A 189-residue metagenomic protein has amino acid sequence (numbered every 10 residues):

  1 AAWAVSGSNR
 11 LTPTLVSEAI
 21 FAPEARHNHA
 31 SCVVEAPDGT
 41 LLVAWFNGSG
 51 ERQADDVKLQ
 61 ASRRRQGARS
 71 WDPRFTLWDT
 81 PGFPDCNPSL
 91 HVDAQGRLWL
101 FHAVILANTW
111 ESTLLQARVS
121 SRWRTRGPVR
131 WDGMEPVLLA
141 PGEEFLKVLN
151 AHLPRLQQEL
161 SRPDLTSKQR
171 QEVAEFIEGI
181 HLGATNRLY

Functional and structural regions predicted by a protein language model:
A2-R26, E35-F83, V92-Y189: Beta-rich carbohydrate-recognition and catalytic domains
A30-C32, N87-S89: Conserved beta-strand position repeated once per blade in WD40 beta-propeller domains
